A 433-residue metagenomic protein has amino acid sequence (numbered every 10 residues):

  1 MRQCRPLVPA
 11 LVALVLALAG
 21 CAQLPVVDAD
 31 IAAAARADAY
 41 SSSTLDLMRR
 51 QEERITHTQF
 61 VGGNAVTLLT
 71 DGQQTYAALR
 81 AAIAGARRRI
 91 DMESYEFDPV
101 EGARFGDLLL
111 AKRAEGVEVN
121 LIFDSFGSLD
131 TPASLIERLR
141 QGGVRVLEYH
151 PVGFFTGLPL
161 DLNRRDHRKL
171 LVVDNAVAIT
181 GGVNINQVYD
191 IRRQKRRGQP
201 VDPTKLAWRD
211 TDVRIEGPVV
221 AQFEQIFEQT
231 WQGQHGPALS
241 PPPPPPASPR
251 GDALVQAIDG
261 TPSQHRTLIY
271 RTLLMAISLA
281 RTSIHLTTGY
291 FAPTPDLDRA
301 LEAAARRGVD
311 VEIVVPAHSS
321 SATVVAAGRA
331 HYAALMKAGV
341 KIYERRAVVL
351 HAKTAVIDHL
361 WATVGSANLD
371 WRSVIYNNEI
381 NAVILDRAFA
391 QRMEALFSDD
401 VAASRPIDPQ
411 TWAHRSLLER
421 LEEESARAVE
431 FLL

Functional and structural regions predicted by a protein language model:
M1-L11: Bacterial N-terminal signal peptides that target proteins for export
P9-A19: Bacterial N-terminal signal peptides
C21-L433: Charged, low-complexity intrinsically disordered terminal segments
